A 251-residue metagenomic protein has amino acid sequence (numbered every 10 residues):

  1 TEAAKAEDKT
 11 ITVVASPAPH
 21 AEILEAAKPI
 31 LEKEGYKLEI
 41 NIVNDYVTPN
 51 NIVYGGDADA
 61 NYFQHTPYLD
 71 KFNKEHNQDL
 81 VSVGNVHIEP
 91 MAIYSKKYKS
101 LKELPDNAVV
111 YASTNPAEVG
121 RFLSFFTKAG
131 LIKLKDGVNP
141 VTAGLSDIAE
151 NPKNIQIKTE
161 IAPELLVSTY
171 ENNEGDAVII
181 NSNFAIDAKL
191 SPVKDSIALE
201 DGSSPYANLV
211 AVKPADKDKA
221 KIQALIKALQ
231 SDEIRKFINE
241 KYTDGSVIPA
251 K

Functional and structural regions predicted by a protein language model:
T1-T10, I248-K251: Short, low-complexity disordered leader/linker segments with a strong preference for bacterial N-terminal type II
E7-A18, Y36-I42, V109-V110: Short, well-ordered beta-strand elements
A18, D45-Y46, G56, A60-D70 (+4 more regions): Beta->alpha turn/N-cap motifs
K37, P49-Y94: N-terminal segment of the mature folded domain
N41-N51, V138-S168: Short helix-initiation/N-cap motifs at beta->coil->alpha
V83-K133, R235-K236: A conserved helix-loop-strand patch within extracytoplasmic ligand-binding domains of the periplasmic binding
N85-S95, I186-K227, D232, I248-K251: Periplasmic-binding protein-like
P116-T142, I226-K251: Ligand-binding clefts/hinges and TM-proximal coupling segments of bilobed small-molecule sensing domains
